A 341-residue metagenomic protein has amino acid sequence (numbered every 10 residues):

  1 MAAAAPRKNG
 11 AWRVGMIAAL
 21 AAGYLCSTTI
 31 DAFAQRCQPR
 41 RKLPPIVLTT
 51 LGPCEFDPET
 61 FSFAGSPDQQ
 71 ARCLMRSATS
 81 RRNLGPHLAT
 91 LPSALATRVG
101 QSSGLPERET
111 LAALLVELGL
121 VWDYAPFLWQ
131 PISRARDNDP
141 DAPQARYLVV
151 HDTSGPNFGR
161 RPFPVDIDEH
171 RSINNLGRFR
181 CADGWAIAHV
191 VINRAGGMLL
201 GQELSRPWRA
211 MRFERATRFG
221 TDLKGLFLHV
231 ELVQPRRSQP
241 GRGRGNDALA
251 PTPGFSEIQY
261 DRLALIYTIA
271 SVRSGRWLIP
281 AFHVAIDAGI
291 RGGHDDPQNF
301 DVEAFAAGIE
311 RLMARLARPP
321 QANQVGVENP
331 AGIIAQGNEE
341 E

Functional and structural regions predicted by a protein language model:
A2-R13, Y24-L111, L228-V230, R237-E341: Basic/polar, cationic surfaces and motifs that engage anionic cell-wall and phosphate/carboxylate ligands
I17-G23: Hydrophobic membrane-insertion alpha-helices, especially the h-region of bacterial N-terminal signal peptides
L111-V272: Active-site-adjacent loop/helix surface patches within enzyme catalytic domains that shape the substrate-binding cleft
